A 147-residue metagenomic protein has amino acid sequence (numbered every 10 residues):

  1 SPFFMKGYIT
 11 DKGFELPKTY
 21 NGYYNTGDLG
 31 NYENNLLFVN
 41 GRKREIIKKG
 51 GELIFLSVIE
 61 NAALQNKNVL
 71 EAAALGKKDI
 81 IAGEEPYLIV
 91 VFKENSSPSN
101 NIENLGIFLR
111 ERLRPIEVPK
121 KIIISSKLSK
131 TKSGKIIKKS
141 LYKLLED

Functional and structural regions predicted by a protein language model:
S1, K6-G7, G22, G27-E117 (+1 more regions): AMP-binding/adenylate-forming catalytic core of the ANL superfamily
T10, T19-Y20, D79, T131: Acidic surface patches and DE-rich sequence motifs
T10-D11, I137: Short, solvent-exposed helix-helix connector turns and helix-capping sites enriched in acidic/polar residues
F14-E15: Short secondary-structure edge/capping micro-motifs at helix/strand boundaries
K18-T19, L145: A general structural motif at alpha-helix termini
E111-K135: AMP-binding/adenylate-forming catalytic domain of the ANL superfamily
K135-D147: Phosphopantetheine-dependent thiolation modules in NRPS/PKS and related acyl-activating systems
